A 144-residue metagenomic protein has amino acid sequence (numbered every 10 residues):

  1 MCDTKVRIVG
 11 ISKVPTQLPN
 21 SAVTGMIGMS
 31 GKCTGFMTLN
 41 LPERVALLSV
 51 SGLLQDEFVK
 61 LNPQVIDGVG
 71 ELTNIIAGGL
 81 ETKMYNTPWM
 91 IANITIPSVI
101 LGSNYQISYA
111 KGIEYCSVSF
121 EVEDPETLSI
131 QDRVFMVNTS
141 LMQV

Functional and structural regions predicted by a protein language model:
M1-V144: N-terminal auxiliary interaction/assembly segments of multi-subunit proteins
